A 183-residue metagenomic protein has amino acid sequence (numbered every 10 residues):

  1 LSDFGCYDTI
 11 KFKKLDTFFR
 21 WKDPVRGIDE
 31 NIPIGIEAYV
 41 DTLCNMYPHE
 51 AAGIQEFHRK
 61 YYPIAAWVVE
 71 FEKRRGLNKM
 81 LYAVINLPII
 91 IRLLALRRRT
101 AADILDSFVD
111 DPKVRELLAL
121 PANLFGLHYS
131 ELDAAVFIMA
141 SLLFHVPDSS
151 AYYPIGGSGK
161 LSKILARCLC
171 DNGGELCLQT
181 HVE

Functional and structural regions predicted by a protein language model:
L1-F18, V109: N-terminal FAD cofactor-binding segment of flavoenzymes
L1-S2, C44, H58, Y62 (+4 more regions): Short, well-ordered alpha-helical packing segments
I10, F18, D29, R115 (+1 more regions): Beta-sheet entry/capping signal
F12-K14, I36, R98, S158: Generic structural signal for well-ordered secondary structure
F19-D23: Active-site cofactor/cluster-binding pocket
V25-D133: Rossmann-like flavin
L96, I138-E183: Helical element adjacent to the flavin cofactor pocket in flavoenzyme catalytic cores
